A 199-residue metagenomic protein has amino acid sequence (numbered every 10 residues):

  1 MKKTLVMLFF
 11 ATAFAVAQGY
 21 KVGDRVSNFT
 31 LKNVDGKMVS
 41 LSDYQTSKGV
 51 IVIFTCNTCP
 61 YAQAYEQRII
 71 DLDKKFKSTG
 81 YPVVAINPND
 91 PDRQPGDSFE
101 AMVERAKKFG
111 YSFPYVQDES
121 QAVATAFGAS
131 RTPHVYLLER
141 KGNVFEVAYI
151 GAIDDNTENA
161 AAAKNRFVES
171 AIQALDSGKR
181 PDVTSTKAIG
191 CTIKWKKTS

Functional and structural regions predicted by a protein language model:
K3-A13: Sec-dependent N-terminal signal peptides
A17-S42: N-terminal "domain-start" segment that seeds a small globular fold
S42-Q63, I172: Short active-site neighborhood of thiol/selenol oxidoreductases, capturing the structured segment around
S47-V50, S78-V83, G110-P114, T132: Loop/turn elements at helix/coil->beta-strand transitions in domains of secreted/extracellular proteins
C56-Y65, V135, C191-K194, T198: Short, thiol/selenol-centered motifs that function as redox-active sites or metal-ligating centers
Q63-K108, E119-T125: Structural microenvironment flanking redox-active thiols in thiol-disulfide oxidoreductases
V103-N143: Short, internal strand/loop/helix patches that form the active-site neighborhood or redox-interaction surface
L137-S199: Thiol-/selenol-based redox modules, centered on thioredoxin-like and closely related oxidoreductase domains
